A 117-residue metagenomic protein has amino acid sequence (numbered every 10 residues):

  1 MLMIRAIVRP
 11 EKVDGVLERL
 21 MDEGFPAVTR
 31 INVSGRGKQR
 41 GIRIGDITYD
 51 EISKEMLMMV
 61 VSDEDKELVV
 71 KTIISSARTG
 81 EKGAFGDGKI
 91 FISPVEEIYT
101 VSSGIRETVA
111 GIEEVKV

Functional and structural regions predicted by a protein language model:
M1-V117: Positively charged, small/polar-rich N-terminal and surface patches that mediate targeting and assembly and bind
